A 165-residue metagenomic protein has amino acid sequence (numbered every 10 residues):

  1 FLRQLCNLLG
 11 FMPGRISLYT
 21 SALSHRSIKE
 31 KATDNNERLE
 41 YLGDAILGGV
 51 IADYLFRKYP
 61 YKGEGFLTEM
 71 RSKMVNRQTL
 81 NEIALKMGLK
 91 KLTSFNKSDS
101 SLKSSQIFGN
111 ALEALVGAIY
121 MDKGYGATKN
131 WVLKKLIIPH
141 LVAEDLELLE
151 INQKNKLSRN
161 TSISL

Functional and structural regions predicted by a protein language model:
F1-L165: Double-stranded RNA-binding/processing signature
